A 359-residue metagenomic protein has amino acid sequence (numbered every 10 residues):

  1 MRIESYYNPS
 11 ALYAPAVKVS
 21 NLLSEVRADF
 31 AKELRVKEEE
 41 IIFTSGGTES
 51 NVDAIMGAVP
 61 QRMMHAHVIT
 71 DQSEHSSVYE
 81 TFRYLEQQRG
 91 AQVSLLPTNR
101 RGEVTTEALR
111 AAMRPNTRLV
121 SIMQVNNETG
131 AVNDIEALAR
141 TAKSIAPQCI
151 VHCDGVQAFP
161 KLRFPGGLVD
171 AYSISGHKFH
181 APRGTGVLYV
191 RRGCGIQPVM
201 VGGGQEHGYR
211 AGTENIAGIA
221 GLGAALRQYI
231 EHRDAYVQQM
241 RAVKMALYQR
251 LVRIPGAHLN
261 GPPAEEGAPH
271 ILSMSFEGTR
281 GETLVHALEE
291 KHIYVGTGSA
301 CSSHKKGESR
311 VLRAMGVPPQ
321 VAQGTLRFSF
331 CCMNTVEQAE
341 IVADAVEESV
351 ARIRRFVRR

Functional and structural regions predicted by a protein language model:
M1-R359: Pyridoxal 5′-phosphate
